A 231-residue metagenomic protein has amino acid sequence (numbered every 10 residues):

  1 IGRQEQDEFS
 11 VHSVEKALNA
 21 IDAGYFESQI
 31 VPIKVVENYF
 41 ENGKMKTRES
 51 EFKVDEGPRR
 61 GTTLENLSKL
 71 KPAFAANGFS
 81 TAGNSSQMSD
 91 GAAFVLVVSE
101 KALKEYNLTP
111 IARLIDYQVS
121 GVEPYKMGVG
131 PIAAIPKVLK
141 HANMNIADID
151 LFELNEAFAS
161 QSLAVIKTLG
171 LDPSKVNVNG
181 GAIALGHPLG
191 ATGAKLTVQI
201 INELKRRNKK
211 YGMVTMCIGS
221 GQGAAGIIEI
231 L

Functional and structural regions predicted by a protein language model:
G2, E8-F9, N77-Q87, Q118 (+3 more regions): Cysteine-centered functional microenvironments
E5-E105, T168, P173-K175: N-terminal extracellular/periplasmic Venus flytrap/periplasmic-binding protein-like
H12, K16-N19, N66-K69, A134-K137 (+5 more regions): Alpha-helical scaffold segments in soluble metabolic enzymes
Q29, I33, I115-A184: Active-site pocket-lining segment
M45-K46, L108, Y125-M127, P188-L189 (+1 more regions): Short acidic, glycine/serine/threonine-rich loops at helix termini
T62-V129, A133, K140, V198-Q199 (+2 more regions): Condensing-enzyme catalytic core mediating Claisen C-C bond formation in acyl metabolism
I146, K167-T168, D172-N177, A182-A224: Internal helix-turn-beta structural module
